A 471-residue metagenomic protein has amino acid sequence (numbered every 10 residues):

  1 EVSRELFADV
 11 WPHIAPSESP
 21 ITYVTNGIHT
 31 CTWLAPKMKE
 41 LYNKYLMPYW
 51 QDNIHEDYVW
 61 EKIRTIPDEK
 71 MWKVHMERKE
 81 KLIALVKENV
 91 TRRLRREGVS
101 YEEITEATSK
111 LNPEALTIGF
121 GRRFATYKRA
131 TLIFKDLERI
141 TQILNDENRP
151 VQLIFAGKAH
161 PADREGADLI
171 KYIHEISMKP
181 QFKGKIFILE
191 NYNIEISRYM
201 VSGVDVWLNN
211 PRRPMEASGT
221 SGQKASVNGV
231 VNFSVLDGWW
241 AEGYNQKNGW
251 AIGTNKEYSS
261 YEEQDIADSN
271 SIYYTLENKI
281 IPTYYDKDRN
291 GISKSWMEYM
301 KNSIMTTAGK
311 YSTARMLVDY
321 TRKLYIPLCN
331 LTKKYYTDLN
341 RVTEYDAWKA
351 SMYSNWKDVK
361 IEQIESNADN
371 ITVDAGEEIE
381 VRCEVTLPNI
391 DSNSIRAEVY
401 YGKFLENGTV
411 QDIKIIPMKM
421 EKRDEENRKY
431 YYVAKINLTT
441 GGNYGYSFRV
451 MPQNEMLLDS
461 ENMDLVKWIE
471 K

Functional and structural regions predicted by a protein language model:
E1-K471: Catalytic cores of carbohydrate-active enzymes across secretory and cytosolic contexts
